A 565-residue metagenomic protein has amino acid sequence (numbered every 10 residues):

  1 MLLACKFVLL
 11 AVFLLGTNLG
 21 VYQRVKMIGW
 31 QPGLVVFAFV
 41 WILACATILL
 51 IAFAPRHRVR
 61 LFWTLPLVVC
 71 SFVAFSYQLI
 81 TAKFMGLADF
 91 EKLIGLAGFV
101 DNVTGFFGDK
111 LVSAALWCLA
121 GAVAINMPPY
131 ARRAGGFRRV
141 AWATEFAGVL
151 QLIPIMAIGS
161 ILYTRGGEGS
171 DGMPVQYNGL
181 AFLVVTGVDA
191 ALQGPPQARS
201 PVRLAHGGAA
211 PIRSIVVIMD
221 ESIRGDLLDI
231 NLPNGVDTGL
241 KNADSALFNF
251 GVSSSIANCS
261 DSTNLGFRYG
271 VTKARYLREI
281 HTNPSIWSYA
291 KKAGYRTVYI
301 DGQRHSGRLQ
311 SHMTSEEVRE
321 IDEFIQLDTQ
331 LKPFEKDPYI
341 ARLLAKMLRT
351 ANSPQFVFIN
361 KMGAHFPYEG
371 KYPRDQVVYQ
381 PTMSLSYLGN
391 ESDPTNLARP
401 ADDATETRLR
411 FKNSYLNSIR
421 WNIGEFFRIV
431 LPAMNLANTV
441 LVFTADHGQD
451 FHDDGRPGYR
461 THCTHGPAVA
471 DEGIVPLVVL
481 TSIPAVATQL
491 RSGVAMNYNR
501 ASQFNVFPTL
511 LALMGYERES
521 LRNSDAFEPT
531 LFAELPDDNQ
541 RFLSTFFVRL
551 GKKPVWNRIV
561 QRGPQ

Functional and structural regions predicted by a protein language model:
M1-P174: Transmembrane and membrane-interface helices of multi-pass, inner-membrane envelope-modifying transferases
P154-N396, I474, S502-L535, Q540 (+1 more regions): Active-site-proximal alpha/beta segments of enzymes that process anionic O-linked groups
N178, R199-R203, S384-L441: A long, amphipathic alpha-helix that forms part of the scaffold/cap immediately adjacent to metal-dependent active
V216-V217, S418-H462, L510-M514: Metal-dependent active-site segment of extracytoplasmic phospho-/sulfohydrolases and closely related
N231-V236, A437-A487: Histidine-centered active-site microenvironments of extracellular/periplasmic hydrolases and transferases
L277-P284, A401, L409-R420, T464-G473 (+2 more regions): A short beta-strand-to-alpha-helix junction
F546-Q565: C-terminal, low-complexity/hydrophilic appendages and adjacent surface loops of extracellular/periplasmic anionic
